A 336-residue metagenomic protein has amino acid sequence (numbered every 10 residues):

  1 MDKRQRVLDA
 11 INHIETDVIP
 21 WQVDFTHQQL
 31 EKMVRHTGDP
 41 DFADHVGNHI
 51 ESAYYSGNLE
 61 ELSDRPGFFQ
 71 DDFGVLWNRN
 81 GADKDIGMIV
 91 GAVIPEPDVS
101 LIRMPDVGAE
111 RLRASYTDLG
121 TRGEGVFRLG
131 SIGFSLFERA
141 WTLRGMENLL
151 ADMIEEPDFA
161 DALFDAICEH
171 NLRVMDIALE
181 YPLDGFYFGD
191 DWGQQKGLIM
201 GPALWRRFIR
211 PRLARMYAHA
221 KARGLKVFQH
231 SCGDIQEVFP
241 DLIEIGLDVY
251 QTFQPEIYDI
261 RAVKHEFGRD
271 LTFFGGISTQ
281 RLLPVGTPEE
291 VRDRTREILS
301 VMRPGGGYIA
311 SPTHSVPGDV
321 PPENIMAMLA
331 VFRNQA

Functional and structural regions predicted by a protein language model:
M1-R35, Q70, R79, L101-A336: Active-site loop segments of alpha/beta catalytic cores
R4, F42-V46, S52, V75-R79 (+1 more regions): N-acyltransferase acceptor-side catalytic subdomain
L30-L62: Segments that shape or occlude catalytic/ligand-binding pockets
N48-A53, E61, A82, A109-R111 (+1 more regions): Extended, non-catalytic scaffold segments that flank or surround catalytic motifs
E61-G108, G125-F127: A contiguous, low-structure linker/loop signature
